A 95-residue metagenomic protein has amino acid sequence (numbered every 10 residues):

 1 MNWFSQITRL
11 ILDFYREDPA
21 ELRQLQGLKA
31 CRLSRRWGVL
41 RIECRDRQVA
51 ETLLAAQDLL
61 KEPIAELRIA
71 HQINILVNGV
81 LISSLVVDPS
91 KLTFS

Functional and structural regions predicted by a protein language model:
M1-L33: N-proximal, solvent-exposed amphipathic alpha-helical segments enriched in charged/polar residues
Y15, T52, S83-L85: Short acidic, gly/pro-rich beta-turn/loop elements at beta-sheet edges and active-site/ligand-binding grooves
P19, Q26, L76-S95: Polar/charged, Gly/Pro-rich intrinsically disordered segments
L33, I73-I75: Hydrophobic beta-strand residues in large extracellular and virion-surface proteins
S34-R36, L67-R68: Flexible, charged surface loops at secondary-structure boundaries
G38-R45: Short, aliphatic-rich beta-strand segments
R45-R47, V87: Surface loops and adjacent helix of pleckstrin homology
Q48-Q72: Short, non-transmembrane amphipathic alpha-helical segments
